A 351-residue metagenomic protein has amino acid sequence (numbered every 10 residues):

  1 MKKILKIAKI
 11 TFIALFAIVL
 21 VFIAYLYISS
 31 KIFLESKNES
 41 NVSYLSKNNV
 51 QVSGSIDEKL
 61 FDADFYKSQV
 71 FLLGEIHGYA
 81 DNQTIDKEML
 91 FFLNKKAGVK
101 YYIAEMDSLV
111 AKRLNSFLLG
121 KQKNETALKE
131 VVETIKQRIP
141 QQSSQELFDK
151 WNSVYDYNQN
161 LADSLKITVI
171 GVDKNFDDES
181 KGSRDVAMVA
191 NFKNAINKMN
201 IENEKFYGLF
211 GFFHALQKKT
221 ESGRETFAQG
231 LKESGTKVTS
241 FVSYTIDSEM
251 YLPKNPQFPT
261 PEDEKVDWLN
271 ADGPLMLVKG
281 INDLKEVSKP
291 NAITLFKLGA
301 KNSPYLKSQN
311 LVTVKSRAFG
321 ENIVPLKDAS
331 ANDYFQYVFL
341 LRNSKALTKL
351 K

Functional and structural regions predicted by a protein language model:
M1-I4: N-terminal secretory signal peptides that target proteins for export/translocation
K6-K351: Structured catalytic-domain cores with a bias toward divalent-metal coordination
